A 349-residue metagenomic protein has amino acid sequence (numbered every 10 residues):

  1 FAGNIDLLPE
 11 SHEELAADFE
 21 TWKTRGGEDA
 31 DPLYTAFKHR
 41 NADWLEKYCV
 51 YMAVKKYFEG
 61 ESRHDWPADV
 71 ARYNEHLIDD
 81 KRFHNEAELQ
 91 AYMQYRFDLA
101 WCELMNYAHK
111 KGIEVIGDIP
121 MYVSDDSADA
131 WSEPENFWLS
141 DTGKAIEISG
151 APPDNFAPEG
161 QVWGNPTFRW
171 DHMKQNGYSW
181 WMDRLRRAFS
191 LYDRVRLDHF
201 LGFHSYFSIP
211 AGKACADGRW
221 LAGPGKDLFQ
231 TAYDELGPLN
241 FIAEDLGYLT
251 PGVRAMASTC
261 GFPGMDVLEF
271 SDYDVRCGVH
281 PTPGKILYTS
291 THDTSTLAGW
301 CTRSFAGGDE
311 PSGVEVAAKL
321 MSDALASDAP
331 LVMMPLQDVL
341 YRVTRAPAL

Functional and structural regions predicted by a protein language model:
F1-D98, V123-M333, Q337-R345: Alpha-amylase-like alpha-glycosidases and glucanotransferases acting on alpha-linked glucans and related
Q90, Q94-V123: Conserved, well-ordered alpha-helix/loop/beta-strand core segments that scaffold catalytic motifs
P347-L349: Structured C-terminal cap/extension of enzyme domains
